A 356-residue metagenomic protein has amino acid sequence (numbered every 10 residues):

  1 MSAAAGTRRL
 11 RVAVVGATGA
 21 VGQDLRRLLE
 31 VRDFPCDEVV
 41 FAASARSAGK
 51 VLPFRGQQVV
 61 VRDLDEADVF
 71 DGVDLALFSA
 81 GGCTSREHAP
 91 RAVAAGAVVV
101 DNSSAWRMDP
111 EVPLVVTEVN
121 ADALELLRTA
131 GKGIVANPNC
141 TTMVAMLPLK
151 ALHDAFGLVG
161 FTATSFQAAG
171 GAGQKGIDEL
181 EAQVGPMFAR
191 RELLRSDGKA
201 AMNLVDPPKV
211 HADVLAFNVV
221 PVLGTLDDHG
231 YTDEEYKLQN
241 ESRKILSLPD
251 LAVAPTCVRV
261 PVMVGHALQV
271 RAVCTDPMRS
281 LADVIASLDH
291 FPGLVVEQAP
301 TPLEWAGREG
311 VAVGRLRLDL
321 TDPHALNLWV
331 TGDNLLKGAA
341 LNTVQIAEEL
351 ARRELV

Functional and structural regions predicted by a protein language model:
S2-D213, L251-A252, D276, E304-G307 (+5 more regions): N-terminal Rossmann-like NAD(P) cofactor-binding subdomain of oxidoreductases, focused on the glycine-rich
R26, Q239-R243, I285-D289: Generic solvent-exposed, charged/amphipathic alpha-helical segments that serve as macromolecular interface scaffolds
S103-S104, V220, P261: Anionic group-transfer/hydrolysis microenvironments
T129-A136, N218-H229, L328-V330: Helix-loop-beta segment of a Rossmann-like dinucleotide-binding subdomain
G171-Q174, D227-G230, V262-G265: Short acidic/glycine-rich loop or secondary-structure boundary segments that cap or lie
N203-C257: Oxyanion-binding "anion nests"
P249-V356: C-terminal active-site/capping subdomain that shapes the small-molecule cofactor and substrate pocket of enzyme
